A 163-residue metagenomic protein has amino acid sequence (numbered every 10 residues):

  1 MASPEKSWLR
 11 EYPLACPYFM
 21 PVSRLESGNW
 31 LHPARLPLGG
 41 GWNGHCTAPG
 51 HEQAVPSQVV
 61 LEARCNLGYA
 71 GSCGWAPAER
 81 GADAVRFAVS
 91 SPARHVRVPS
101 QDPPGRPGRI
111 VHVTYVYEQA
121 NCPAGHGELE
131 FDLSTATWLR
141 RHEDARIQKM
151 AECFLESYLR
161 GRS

Functional and structural regions predicted by a protein language model:
M1-S163: Cysteine-centered metal-binding/redox modules
